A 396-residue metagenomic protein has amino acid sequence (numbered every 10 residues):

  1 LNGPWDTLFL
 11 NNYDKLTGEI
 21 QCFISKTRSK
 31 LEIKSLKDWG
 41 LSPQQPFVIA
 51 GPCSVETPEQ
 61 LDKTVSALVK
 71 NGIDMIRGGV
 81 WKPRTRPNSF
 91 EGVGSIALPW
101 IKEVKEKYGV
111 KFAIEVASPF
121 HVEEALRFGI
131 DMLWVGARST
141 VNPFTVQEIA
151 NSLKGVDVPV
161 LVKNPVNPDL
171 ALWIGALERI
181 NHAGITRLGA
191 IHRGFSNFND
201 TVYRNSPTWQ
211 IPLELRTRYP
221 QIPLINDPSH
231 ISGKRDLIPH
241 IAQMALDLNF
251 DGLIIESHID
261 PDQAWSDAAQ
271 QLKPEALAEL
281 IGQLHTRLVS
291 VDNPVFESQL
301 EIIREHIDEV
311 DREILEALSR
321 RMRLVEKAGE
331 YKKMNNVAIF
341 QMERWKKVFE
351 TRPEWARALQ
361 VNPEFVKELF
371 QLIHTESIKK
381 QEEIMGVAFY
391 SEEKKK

Functional and structural regions predicted by a protein language model:
N12-I49, D292: N-terminal amphipathic alpha-helix/helix-capping segment at the start of soluble metabolic enzymes
I33, K37-I96: Conserved N-terminal beta1-alpha1 strand-loop-helix module at the mouth
P46-K63, P87-E91, K111-V116, G136-A137 (+4 more regions): Active-site mouth loops of central-metabolism enzymes
F47-P52, D74-G78, F112-I114, L133-V135 (+4 more regions): Hydrophobic faces of well-ordered beta-strands that scaffold small-molecule active sites in alpha/beta enzyme cores
R77-S95, I259-A268, A328-I339: Glycine-rich, proline-tolerant flexible connector loops at the mouths of alpha/beta enzymes
P83-L133, P143-F144: N-terminal active-site wall of soluble small-molecule enzyme domains
T145-A276, Q283, L288-F296: Catalytic alpha/beta core domains of metabolic enzymes, predominantly
V289-K396: Domain-level signature for soluble enzymes in the chorismate/prephenate branch of the shikimate pathway
